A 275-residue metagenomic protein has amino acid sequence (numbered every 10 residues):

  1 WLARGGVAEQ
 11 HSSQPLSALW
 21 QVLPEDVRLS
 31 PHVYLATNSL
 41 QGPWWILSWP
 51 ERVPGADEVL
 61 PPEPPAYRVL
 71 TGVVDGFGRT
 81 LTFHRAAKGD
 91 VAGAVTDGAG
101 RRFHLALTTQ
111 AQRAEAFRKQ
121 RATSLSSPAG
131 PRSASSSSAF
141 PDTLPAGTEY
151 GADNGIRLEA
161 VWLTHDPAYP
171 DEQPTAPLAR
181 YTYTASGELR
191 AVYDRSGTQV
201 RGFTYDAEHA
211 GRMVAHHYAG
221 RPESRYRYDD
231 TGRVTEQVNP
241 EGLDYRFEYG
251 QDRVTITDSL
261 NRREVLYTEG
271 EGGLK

Functional and structural regions predicted by a protein language model:
W1-K275: Extended charged/polar low-complexity repeat regions
